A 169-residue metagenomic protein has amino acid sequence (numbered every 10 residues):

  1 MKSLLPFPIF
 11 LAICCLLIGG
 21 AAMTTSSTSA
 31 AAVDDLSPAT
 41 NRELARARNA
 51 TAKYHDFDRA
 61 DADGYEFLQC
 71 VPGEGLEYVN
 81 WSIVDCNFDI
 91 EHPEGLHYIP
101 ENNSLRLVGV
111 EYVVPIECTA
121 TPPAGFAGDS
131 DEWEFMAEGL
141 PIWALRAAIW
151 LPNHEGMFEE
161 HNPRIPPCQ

Functional and structural regions predicted by a protein language model:
M1-P6: Positively charged n-region of N-terminal signal peptides that target proteins for export
F7-P8, D85: Generic detector of short alpha-helix boundary/capping microenvironments and adjacent low-complexity segments
P8-G20: Bacterial N-terminal signal peptides
G20-A32: Sec-dependent signal peptide cleavage junction
S29-Q169: Primary mode marks residue(s) on the alpha4-beta5-alpha5 output face of response regulator receiver
